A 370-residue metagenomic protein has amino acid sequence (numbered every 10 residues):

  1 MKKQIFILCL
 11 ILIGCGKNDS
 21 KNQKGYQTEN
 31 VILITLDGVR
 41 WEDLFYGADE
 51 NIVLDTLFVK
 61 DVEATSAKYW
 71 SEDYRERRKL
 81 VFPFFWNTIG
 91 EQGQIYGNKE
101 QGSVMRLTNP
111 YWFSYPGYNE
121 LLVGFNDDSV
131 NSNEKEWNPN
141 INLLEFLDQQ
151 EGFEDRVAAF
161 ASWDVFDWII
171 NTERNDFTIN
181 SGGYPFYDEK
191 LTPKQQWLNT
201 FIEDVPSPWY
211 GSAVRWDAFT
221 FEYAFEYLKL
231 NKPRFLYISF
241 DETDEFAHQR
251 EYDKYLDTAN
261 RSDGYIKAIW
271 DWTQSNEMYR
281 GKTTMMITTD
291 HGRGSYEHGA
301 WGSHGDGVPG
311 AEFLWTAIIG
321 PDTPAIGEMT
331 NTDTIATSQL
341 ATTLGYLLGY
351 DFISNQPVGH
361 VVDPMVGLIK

Functional and structural regions predicted by a protein language model:
M1-Q27: Bacterial Sec-dependent N-terminal signal peptides
V31-T35, E42-D43, Y96-K99, E120-L122 (+5 more regions): Structural recognition of the beta-strand scaffold that forms the well-ordered cores of secreted hydrolase catalytic
I32-L33, W41, D263-G302: Metal-dependent active-site segment of extracytoplasmic phospho-/sulfohydrolases and closely related
E42, Y46-Y111: Short, structured active-site-proximal loop/turn typified by the sulfatase FGly-forming signature C/S-X-P-X-R
D55, I287-I319: Histidine-centered active-site microenvironments of extracellular/periplasmic hydrolases and transferases
V123-E136, D176-Y210: Acidic, His- and aromatic-enriched active-site or binding-groove loops in soluble protein domains that engage sugars
D148-E151, D322, N331-G367: Non-catalytic, well-ordered alpha-helical segments in soluble enzyme domains
T172-E173, E222-A268: Active-site His/acidic residue clusters
